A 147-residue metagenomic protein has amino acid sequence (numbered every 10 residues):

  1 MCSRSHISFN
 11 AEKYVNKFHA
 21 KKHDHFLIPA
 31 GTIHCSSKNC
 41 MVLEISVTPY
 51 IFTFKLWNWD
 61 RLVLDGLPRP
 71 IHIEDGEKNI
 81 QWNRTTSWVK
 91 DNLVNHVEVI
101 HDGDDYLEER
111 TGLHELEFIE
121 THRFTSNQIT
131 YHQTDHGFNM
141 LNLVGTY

Functional and structural regions predicted by a protein language model:
M1-I7, N39, S126-Y147: Glycine- and acidic-residue-biased ligand/ion/polar-headgroup-sensing regions
M1-L27: Intrinsically disordered, low-complexity linker/loop segments enriched in Gly/Pro and charged/polar residues
Y14-K17, F26, S36-N39, F118 (+1 more regions): Conserved structured core elements
H19-K38, I45-V47: Conserved metal-binding segment of the jelly-roll/cupin
K38-D60: A short hydrophobic beta-strand segment most commonly corresponding to one strand of the jelly-roll/cupin
S46-T48, L62-L64, M140-V144: Short, low-complexity, polar/charged sequence segments that are solvent-exposed and flexible
T53-F138: C-terminal amphipathic alpha-helical segment
